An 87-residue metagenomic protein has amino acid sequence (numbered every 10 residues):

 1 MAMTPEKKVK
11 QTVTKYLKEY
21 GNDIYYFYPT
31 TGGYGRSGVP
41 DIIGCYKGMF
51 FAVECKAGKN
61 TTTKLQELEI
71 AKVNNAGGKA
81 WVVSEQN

Functional and structural regions predicted by a protein language model:
M1-N87: Catalytic phosphate/metal-binding cores of nucleic-acid and nucleotide-processing enzymes, i.e., regions that mediate
